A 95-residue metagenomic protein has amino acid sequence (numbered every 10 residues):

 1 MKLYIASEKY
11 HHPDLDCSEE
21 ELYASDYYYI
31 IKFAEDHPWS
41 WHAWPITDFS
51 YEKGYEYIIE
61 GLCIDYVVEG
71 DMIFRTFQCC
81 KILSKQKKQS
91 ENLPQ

Functional and structural regions predicted by a protein language model:
M1, P94-Q95: Short, solvent-exposed mixed-charge patches
M1-Y23: Structural detector for short beta-strands of small beta-barrel domains
C17, P45-I46, N92: FNR-like FAD-binding dehydrogenase module
A24-P38: Short, basic/aromatic beta-hairpin or loop at an interaction surface
P38-D48: N-terminal post-signal-peptidase region of extra-cytosolic proteins
Y55-Y66: Flexible glycine-rich surface loops and low-complexity tracts that mediate binding to linear polymers
G70-N92: OB-fold/S1-family single-stranded nucleic acid-binding modules
